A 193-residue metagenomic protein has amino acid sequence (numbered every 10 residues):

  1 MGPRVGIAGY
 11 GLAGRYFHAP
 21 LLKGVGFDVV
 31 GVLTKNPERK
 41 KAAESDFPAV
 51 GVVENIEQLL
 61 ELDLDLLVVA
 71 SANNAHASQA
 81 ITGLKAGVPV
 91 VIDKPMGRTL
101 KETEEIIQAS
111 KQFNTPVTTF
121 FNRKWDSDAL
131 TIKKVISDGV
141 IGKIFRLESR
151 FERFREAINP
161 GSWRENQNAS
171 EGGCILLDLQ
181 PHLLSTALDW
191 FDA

Functional and structural regions predicted by a protein language model:
M1-F47: N-terminal Rossmann-like dinucleotide-binding module
G31, L66, R146: Short, Asp-centered acidic motifs that coordinate Mg2+ and/or phosphate in catalytic or ligand-binding sites
A42-V50, A109-F113: Short, conserved SAM-binding/catalytic segment of Class I S-adenosyl-L-methionine-dependent methyltransferases
V50-A109: Beta-loop-alpha module in the N-terminal Rossmann-like domain of NAD(P)-dependent dehydrogenases, especially those
E105-R123, K143-L147: Rossmann-fold dehydrogenase core element
K124-A193: Predominantly a Rossmann-like dinucleotide-binding segment in NAD(P)-dependent oxidoreductases
